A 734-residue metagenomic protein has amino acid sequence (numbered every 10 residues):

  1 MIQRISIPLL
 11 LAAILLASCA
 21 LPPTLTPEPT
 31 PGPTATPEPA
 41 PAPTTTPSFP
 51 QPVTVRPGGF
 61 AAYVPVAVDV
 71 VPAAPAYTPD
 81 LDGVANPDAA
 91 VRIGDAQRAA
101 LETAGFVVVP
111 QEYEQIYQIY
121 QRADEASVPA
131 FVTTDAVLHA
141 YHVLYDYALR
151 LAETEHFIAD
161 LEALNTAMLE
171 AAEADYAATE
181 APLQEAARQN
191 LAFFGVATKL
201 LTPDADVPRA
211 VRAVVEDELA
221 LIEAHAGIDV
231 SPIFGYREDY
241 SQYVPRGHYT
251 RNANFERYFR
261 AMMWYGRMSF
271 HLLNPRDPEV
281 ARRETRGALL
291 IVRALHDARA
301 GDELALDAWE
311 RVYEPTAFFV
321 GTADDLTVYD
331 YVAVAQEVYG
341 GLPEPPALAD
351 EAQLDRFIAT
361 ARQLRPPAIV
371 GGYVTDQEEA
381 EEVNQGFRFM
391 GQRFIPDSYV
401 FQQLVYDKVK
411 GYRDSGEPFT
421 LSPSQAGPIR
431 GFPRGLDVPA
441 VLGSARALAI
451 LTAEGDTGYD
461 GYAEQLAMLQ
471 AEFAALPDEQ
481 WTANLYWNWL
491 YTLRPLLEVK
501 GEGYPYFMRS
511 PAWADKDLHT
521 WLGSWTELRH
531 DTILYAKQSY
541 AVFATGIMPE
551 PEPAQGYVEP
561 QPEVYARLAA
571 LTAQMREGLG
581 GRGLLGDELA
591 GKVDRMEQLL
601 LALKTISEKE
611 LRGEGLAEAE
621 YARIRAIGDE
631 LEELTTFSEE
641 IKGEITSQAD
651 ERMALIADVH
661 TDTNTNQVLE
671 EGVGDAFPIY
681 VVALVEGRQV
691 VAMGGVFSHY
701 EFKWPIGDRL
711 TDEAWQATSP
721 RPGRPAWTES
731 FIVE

Functional and structural regions predicted by a protein language model:
M1-L9: Bacterial N-terminal signal peptides that target proteins for export
L11-I14, C19-T46: Ser/Thr-rich, Proline-interspersed low-complexity disordered segments
P43-E734: Long, non-catalytic protein-protein interaction scaffolds
